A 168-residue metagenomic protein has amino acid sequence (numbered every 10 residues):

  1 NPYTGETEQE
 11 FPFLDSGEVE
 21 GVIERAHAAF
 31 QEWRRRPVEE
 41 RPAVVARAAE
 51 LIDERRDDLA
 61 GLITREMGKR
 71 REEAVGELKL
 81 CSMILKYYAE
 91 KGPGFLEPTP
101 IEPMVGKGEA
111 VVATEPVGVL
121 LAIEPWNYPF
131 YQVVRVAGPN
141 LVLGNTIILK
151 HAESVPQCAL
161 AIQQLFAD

Functional and structural regions predicted by a protein language model:
N1-G108: N-terminal Rossmann-like NAD(P)+-binding subdomain of aldehyde/semialdehyde dehydrogenases
T99-D168: Rossmann-like NAD(P) dinucleotide-binding subdomain of oxidoreductase/dehydrogenase enzymes
